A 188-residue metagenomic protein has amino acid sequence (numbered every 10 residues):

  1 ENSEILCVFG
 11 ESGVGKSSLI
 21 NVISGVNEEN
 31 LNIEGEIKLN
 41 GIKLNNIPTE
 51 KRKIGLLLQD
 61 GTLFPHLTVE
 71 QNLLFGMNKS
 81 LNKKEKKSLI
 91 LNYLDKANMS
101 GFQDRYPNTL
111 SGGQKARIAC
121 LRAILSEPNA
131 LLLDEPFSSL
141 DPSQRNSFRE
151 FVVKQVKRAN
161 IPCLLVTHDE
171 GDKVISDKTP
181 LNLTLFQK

Functional and structural regions predicted by a protein language model:
I42-D60, K79: ABC ATPase NBD coupling module
L67-L74: Short coil-to-helix segment of the ABC ATPase nucleotide-binding domain corresponding to the Q-loop/switch region
K84-F102, V153-K154: Conserved ABC ATPase "signature" region
Y106-L110, Q114: Conserved ABC ATPase signature
L125-N129: A short, proline-enriched helix->beta-strand linker immediately N-terminal to the Walker B motif in ABC-type P-loop
L131-E135: Catalytic Walker B motif of ABC-type/P-loop ATPase nucleotide-binding domains
P142-Q144: Helix N-cap at the start of a conserved alpha-helix in ABC-type nucleotide-binding domains
